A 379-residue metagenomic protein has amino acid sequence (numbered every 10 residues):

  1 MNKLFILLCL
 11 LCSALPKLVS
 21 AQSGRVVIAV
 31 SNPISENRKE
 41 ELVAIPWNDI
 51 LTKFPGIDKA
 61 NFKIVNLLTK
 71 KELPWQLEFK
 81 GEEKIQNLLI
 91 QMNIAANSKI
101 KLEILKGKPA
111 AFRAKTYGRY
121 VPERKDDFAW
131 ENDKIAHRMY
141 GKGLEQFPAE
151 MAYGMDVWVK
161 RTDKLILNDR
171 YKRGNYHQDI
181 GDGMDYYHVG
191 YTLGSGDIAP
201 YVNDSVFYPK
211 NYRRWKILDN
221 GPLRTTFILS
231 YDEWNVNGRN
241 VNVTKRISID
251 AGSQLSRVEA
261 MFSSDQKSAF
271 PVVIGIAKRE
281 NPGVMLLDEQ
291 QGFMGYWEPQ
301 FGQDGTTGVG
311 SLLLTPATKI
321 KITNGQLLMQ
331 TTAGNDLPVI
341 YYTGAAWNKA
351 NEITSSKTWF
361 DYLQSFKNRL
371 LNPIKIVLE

Functional and structural regions predicted by a protein language model:
M1-V26: Bacterial Sec-dependent N-terminal signal peptides
Q22-G118: Alpha-mannosidase-like glycoside hydrolase catalytic domains involved in N-glycan trimming, generalizing to other
I57-Q86, N235, P282-E298, T307-K319: Solvent-exposed beta-strand/loop surfaces of large extracellular or lumenal domains
E82-E123, V272-V284, F293-D304, S311 (+1 more regions): Extended acidic/polar, glycine-enriched regions that form or flank non-catalytic beta-rich accessory modules
Q86-M92, S311-E379: Beta-strand-rich recognition/accessory modules
E103, K108-V206: Solvent-exposed N-terminal domain segments of exported/luminal and surface proteins
K172-A251: Extended, loop-rich substrate-binding clefts of extracytoplasmic carbohydrate-active enzymes
V243, L255-L287: Acidic (Asp/Glu-rich), glycine- and aromatic
